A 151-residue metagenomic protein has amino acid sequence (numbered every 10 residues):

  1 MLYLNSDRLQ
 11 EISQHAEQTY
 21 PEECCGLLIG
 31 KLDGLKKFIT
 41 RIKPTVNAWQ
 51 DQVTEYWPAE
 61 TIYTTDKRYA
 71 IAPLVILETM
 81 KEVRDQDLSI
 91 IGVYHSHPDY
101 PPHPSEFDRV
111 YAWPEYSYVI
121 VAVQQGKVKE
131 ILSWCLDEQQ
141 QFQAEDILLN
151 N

Functional and structural regions predicted by a protein language model:
M1-I90, D99-N151: Conserved beta-strand-loop surface patch within small alpha/beta domains used for substrate/adaptor or ligand engagement
S96: Residue-level "edge-of-site" marker
